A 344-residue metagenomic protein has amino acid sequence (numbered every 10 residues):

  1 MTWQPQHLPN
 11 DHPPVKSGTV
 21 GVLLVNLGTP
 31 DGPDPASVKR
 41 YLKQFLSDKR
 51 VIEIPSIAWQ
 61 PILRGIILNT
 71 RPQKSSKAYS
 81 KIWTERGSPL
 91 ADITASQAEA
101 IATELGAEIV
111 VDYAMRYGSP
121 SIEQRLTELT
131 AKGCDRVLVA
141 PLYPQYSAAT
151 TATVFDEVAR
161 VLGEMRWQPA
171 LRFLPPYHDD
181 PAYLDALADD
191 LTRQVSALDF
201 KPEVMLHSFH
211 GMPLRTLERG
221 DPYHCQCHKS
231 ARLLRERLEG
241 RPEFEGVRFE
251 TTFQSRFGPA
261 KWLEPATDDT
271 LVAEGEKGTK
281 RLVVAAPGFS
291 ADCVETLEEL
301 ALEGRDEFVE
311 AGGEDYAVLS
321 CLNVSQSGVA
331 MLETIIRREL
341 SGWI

Functional and structural regions predicted by a protein language model:
T2-I344: Active-site-proximal alpha-helix that buttresses catalytic centers in soluble enzyme cores
